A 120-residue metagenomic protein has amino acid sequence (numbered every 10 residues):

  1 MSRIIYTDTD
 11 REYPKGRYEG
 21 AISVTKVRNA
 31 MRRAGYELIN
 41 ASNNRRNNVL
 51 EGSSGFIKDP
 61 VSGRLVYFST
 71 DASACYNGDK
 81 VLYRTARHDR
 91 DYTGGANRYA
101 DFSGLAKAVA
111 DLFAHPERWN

Functional and structural regions predicted by a protein language model:
M1, T9, N43-N44, L82-H88 (+2 more regions): Intrinsically disordered, low-complexity sequence elements enriched in Ser/Thr/Gly/Pro
M1-I4, V109-L112: Charged, low-complexity intrinsically disordered tails and linkers
S2-V61: Negatively charged, low-complexity tracts enriched in Asp/Glu with abundant Ser/Thr
G35, D59, G63, G78-D79 (+1 more regions): Short, flexible coil/linker elements and helix-boundary hinge sites characteristic of intrinsically disordered
V61-A108: Intrinsically disordered, low-complexity regulatory segments enriched in Ser/Thr/Pro and charged residues
A110-N120: Acidic, proline/glycine-rich low-complexity IDRs
